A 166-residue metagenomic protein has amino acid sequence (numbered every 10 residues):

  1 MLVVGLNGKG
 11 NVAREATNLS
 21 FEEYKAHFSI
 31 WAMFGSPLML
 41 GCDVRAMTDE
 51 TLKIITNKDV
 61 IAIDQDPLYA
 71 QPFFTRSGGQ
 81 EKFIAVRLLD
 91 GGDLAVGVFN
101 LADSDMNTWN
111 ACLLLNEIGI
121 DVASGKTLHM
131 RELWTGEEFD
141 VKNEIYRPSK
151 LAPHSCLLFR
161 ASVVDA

Functional and structural regions predicted by a protein language model:
M1-D43: Glycan-recognition surfaces
N18-S20, E81-V86, Y146-R147: Generic recognition of flexible, low-complexity loop/linker segments
E23-A26, A123, A152: Active-site-proximal structural scaffolding
A26-R76, L158: Catalytic cores of secreted or luminal carbohydrate-active enzymes
W31-F34, M39-G41, S77-I120: Carbohydrate-binding surface patches
V96, M130, H154: Hydrophobic, well-ordered secondary-structure elements that form the walls of internal hydrophobic environments
L115-T135: Solvent-exposed beta-hairpin/edge-strand motifs
D140-A166: C-terminal beta-strand-rich structural cap/linker in extracellular carbohydrate-active enzymes
